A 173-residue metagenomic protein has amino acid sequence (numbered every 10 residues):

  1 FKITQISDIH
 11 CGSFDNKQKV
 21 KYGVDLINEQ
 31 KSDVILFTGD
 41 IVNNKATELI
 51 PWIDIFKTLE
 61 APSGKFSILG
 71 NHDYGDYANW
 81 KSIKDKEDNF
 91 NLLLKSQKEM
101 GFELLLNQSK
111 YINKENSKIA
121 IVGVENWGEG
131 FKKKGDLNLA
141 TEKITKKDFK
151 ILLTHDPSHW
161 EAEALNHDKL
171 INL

Functional and structural regions predicted by a protein language model:
K2-L173: Soluble catalytic domains of enzymes that build or remodel membrane lipids, polysaccharides, and related
